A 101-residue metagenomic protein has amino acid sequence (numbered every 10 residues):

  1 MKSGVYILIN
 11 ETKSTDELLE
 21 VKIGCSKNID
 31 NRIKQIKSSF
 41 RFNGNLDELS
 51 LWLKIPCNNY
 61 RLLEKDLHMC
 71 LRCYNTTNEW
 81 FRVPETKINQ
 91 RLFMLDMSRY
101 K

Functional and structural regions predicted by a protein language model:
M1-K101: Non-catalytic accessory segments flanking enzymatic or RNA/DNA-binding domains
